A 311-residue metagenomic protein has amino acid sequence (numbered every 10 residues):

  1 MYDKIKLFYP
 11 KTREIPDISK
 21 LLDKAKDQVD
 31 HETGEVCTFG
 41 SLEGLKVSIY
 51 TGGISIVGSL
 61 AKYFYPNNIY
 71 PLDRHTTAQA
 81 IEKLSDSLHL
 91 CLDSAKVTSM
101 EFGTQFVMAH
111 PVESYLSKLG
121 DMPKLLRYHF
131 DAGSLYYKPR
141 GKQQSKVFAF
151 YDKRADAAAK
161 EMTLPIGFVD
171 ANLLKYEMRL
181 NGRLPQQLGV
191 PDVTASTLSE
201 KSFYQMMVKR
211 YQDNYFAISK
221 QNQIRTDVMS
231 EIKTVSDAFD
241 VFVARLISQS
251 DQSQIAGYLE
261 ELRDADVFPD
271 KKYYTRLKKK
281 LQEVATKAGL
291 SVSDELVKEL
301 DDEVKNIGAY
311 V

Functional and structural regions predicted by a protein language model:
M1-Y258, A265, A288-S293, V297 (+1 more regions): Structured, helix-rich domain cores that form ligand/interaction pockets
R263, V267-P269: BZIP DNA-binding basic region
Y274-K278: Helix-turn-helix DNA-binding segment
K279-T286: Residue-level detection of the helix-turn-helix DNA-binding "recognition helix"
